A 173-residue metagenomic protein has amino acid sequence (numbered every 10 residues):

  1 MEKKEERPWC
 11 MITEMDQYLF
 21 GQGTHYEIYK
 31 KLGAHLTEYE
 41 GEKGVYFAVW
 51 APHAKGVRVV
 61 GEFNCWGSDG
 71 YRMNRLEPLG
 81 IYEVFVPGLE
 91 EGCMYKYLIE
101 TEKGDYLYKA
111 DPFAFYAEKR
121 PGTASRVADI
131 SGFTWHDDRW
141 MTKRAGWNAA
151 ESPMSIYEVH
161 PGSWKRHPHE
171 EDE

Functional and structural regions predicted by a protein language model:
M1-E42, Y46, L76-D172: The feature marks proteins involved in alpha-glucan
W50-V57: Short proline/glycine-enriched turn/loop motifs at strand-loop junctions of beta-rich domains
A51, F63, H160: A broadly conserved detector of short glycine/acidic/proline-rich loop/turn motifs that flank catalytic sites and bind
H53, G67, E91-C93: Short loop/turn segments at connectors of secondary-structure elements within structured domains
V57-V59, Y95: Short beta-strand elements bearing conserved aromatic residues within extracellular beta-rich modules
E62-G67, E102: Change "in extracellular beta-sheet-rich domains … of secreted and cell-surface proteins" to "in beta-sheet-rich domains
S68-E77: Solvent-exposed serine/threonine-rich low-complexity stretches and specific carbohydrate-binding patches
